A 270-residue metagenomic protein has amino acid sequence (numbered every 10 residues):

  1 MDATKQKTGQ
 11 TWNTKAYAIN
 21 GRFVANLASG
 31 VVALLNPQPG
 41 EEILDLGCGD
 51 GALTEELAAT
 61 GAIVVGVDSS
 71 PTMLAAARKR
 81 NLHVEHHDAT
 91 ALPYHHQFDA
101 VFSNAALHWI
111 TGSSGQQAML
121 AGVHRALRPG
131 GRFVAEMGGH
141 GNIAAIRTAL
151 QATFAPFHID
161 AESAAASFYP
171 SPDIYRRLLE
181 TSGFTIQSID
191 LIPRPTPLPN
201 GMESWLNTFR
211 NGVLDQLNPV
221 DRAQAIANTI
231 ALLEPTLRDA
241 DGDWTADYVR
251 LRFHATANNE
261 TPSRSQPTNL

Functional and structural regions predicted by a protein language model:
M1-E41, A52-L53, M73: Conserved class I S-adenosyl-L-methionine
L44-L92, A100: Class I SAM-dependent methyltransferase SAM/SAH-binding core
A100-S114: A short SAM/SAH-binding and catalytic strip from SAM-dependent methyltransferases
Q117-R132: A short glycine-rich, Lys/Arg-flanked "PGG" loop and its adjoining helix->strand segment in the class I
V134-F157: Conserved class I S-adenosyl-L-methionine
F168-S182: Short alpha-helix
S182, Q187-D241: C-terminal helical/coil "lid" or tail adjacent to the Rossmann-like core of SAM-dependent
N207, L251-R264: Core SAM-dependent methyltransferase catalytic element
